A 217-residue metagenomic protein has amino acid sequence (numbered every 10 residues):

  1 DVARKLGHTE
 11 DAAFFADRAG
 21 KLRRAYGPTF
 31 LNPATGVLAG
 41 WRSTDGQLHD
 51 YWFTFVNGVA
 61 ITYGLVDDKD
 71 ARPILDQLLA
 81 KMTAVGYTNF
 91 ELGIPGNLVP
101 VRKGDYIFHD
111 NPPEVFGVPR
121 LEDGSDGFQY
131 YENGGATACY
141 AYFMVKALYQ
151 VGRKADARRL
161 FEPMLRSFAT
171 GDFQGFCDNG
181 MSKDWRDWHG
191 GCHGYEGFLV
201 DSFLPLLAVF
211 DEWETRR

Functional and structural regions predicted by a protein language model:
D1-T9, A13-G20, G27, L31-N32 (+3 more regions): Active-site core of glycosidic bond-cleaving carbohydrate-active enzymes
